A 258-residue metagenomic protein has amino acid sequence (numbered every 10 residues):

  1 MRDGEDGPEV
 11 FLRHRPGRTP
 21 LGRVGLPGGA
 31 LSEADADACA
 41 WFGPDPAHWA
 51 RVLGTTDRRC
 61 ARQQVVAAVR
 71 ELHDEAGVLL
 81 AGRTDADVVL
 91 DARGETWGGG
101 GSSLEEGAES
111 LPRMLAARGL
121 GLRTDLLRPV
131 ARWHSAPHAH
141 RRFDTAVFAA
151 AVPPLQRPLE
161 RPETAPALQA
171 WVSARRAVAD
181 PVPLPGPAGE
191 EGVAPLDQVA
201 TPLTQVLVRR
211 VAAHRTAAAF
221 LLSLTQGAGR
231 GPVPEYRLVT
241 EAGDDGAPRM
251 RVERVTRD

Functional and structural regions predicted by a protein language model:
M1-D258: N-terminal leader/linker segments that precede catalytic domains of diphosphate-processing enzymes
